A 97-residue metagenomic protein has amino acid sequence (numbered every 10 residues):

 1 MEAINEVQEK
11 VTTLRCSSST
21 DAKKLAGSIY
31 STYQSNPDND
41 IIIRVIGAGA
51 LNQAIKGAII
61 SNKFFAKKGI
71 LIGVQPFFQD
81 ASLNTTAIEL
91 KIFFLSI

Functional and structural regions predicted by a protein language model:
M1-E2, I97: Short acidic DE-rich linear segments
E2, E9, T85-E89: N-terminal functional modules and adjacent low-complexity/disordered segments of proteins
A3-I41: An N-terminal amphipathic alpha-helical segment
L14-C16, I29, A54, A58 (+2 more regions): Generic structural hydrophobic/aromatic packing signal, biased to beta-strands
T20-A22, L51, G57, D80: A generic structural micro-environment signature that highlights single residues at secondary-structure boundaries
Y33, S61-F65, F94: Short, low-complexity, polar/charged sequence segments that are solvent-exposed and flexible
V45-V74: Short, hydrophobic/π-rich interface segment
A66-I97: C-terminal edge-of-domain segments
